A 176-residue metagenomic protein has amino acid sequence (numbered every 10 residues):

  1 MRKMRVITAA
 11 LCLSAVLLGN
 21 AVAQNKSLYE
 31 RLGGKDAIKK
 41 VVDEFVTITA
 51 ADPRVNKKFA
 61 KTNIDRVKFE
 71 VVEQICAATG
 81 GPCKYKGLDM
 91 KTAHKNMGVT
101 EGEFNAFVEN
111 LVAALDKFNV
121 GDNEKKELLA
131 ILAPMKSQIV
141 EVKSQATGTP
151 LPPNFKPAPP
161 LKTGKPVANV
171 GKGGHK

Functional and structural regions predicted by a protein language model:
M1-V6: Positively charged n-region of N-terminal signal peptides that target proteins for export
A9-V16: Bacterial N-terminal signal peptides
L17-A23: Sec/Tat signal peptide C-region and signal peptidase I cleavage site
Q24-K176: Globin-like tetrapyrrole-binding proteins
